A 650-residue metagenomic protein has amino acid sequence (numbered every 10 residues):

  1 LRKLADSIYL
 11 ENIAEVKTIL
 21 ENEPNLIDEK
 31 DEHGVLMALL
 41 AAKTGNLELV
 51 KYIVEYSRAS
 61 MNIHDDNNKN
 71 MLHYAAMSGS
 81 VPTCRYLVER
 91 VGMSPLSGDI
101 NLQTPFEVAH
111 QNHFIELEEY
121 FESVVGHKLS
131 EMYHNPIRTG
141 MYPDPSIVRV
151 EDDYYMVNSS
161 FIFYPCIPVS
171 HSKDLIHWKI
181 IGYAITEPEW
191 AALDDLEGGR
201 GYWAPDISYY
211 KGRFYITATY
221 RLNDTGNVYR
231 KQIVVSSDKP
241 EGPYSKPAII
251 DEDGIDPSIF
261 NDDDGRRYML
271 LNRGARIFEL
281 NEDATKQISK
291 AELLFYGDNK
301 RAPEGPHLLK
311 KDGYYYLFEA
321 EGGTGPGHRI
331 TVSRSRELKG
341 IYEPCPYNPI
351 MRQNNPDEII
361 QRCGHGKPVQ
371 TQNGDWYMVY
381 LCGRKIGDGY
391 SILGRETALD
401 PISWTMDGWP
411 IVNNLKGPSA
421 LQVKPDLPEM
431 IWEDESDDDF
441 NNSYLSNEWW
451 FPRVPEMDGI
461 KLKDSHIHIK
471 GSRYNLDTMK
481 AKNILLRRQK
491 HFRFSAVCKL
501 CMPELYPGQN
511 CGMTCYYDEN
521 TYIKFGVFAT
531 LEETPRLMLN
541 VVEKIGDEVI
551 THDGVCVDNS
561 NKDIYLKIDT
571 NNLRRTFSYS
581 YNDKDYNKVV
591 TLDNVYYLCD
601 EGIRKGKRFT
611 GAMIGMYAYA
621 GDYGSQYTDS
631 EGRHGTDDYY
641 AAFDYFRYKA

Functional and structural regions predicted by a protein language model:
L1-D6, H110-L129: Ankyrin-repeat-protein effector appendages
L1-E23, D28-L39, K43-T44, K51 (+1 more regions): Intrinsically disordered, low-complexity regulatory segments in ankyrin-centric signaling systems
D6-E11, L40-N46, Y74-S80, V108-F114: Ankyrin repeat A-helix N-terminal signature
E15, E48-L49, P82-T83, E116-L117: Conserved ankyrin/ankyrin-like repeat signature
L20-N25, K51-S60, R85-S94, E122-G126: Ankyrin repeat domain, specifically the short helix-to-loop turn at the C-terminus of the second helix of each repeat
S130-A650: Carbohydrate-active catalytic/glycan-binding domains of CAZyme proteins, especially the secreted or lumenal ectodomains
